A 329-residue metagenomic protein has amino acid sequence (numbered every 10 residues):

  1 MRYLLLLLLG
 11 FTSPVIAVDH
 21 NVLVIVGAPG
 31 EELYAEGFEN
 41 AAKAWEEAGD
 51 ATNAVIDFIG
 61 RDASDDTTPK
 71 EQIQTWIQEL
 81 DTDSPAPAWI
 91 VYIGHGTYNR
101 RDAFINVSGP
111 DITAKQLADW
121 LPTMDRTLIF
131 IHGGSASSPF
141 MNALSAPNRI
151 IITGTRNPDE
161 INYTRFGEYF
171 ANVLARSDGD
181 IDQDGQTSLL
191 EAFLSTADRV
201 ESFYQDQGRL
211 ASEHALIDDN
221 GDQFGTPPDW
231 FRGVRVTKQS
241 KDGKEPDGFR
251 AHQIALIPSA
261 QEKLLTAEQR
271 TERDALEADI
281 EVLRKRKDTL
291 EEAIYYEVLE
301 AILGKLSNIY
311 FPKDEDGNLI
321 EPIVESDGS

Functional and structural regions predicted by a protein language model:
Y3-T12: Sec-dependent N-terminal signal peptides
I16-V24, A35, R209-S329: Disordered regulatory segments flanking catalytic cores
V18-V22, T52-V55, D83-A88, T123-I129 (+1 more regions): Loop/turn elements at helix/coil->beta-strand transitions in domains of secreted/extracellular proteins
I25-P29, I59-A63, V91-H95, S108-G109 (+3 more regions): Active-site-proximal beta-strand/loop segments in catalytic clefts of secreted hydrolases
E31-W45: Glycine- and acidic-residue-enriched helix-capping/strand-helix junction motifs
K43, I129-P227: Active-site-proximal C-terminal subdomain of hydrolase catalytic domains
A44-A86: Functional beta-strand-loop-alpha-helix junction segments that form "active/interaction loops" within catalytic
P85, H95-M124: A short, glycine/acidic-enriched catalytic loop
